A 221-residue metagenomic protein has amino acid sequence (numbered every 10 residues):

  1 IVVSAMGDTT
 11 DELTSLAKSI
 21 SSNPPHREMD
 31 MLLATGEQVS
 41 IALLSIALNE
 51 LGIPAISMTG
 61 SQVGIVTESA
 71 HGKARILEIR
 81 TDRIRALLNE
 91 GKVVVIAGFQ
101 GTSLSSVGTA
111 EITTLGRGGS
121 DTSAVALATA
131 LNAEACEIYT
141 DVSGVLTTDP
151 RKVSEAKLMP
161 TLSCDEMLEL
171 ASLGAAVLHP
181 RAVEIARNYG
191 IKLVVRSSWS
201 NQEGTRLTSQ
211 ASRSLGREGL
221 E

Functional and structural regions predicted by a protein language model:
I1-V183: Nucleotide/pyrophosphate-binding catalytic subdomain
A74-R75, L193, S212: Alpha-helix boundary/capping detector
L178, K192-S198: Flexible, glycine/charged-enriched surface loops at secondary-structure junctions
A186: Acidic-aromatic/histidine active-site loop/patch
V194-V195, E203-L207: Membrane-interfacial segments at transmembrane helix termini in multi-pass membrane proteins
R206-E221: A conserved regulatory-domain signal marking ACT and ACT-like small-molecule sensing domains and adjacent regulatory
